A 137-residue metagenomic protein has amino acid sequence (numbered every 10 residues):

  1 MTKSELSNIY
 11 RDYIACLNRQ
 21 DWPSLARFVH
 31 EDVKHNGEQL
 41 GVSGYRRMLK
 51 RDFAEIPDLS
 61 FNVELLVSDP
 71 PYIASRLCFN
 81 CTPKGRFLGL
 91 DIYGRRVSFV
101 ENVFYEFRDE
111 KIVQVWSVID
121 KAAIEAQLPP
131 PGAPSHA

Functional and structural regions predicted by a protein language model:
M1-A137: C-terminal and inter-domain tail/linker signature
